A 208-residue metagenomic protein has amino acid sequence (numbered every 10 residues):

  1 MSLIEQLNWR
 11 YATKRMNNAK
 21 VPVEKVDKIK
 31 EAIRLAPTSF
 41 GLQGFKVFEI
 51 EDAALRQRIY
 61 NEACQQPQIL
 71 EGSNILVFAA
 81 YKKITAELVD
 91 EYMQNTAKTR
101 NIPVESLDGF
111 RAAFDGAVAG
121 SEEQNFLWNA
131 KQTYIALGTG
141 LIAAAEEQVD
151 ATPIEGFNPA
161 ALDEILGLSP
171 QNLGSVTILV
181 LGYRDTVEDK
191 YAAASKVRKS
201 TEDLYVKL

Functional and structural regions predicted by a protein language model:
M1-L208: Acidic, surface-exposed loops and disordered segments
